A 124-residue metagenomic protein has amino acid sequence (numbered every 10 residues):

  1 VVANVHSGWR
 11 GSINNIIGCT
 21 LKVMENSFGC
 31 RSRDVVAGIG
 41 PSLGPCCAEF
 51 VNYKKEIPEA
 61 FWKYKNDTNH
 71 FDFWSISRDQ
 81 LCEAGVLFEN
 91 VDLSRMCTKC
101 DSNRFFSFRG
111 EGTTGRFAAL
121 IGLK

Functional and structural regions predicted by a protein language model:
V1-K124: Active-site microenvironment for binding and transforming phosphate-containing groups
